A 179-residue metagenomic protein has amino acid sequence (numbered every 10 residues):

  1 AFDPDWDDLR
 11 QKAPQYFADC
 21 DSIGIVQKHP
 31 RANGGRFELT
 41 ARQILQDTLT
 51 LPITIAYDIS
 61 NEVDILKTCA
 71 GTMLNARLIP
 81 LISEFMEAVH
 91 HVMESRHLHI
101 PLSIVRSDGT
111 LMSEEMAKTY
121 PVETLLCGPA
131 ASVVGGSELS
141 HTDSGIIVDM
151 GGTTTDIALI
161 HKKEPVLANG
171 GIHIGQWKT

Functional and structural regions predicted by a protein language model:
A1-T179: N-terminally biased helix-coil "hinge/interface" segments that flank
